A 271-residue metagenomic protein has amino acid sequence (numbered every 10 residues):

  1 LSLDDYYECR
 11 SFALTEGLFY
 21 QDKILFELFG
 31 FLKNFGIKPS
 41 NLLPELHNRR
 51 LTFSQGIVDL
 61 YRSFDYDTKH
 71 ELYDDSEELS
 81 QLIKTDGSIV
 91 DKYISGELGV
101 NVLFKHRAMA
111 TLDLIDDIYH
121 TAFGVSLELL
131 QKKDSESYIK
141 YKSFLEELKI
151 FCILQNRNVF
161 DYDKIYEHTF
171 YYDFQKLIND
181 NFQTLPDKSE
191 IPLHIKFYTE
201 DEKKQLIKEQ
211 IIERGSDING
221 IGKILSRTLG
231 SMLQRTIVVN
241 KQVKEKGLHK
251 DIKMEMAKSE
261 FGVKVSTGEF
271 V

Functional and structural regions predicted by a protein language model:
L1-E77, I83: C-terminal scaffold of the Radical SAM
S76-V271: Charge-dense, extended regions
